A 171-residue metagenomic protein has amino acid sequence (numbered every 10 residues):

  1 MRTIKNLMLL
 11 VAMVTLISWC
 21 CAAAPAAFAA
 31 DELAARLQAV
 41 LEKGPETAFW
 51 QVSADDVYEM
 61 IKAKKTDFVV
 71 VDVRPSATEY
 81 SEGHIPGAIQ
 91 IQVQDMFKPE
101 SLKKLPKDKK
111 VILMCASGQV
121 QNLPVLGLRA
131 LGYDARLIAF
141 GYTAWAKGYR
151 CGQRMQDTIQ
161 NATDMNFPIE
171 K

Functional and structural regions predicted by a protein language model:
M1-A12: Bacterial N-terminal signal peptides that target proteins for export
L10-A22: Bacterial N-terminal signal peptides
C21-Q51, M60, A77-K110, Q119-K171: Rhodanese-like catalytic fold shared by cysteine-dependent sulfurtransferases and DSP/PTP-type phosphatases
A54-D55: A Trp-anchored, charged/polar loop motif used as the substrate-binding/catalytic surface of acyl/ester-handling
Y58-T66: A short acidic-Thr-Gly-centered motif at the start of a beta-strand
V69-D72: Structural scaffold elements adjacent to functional motifs in cytosolic proteins
M114: Short, surface-exposed ligand- or partner-binding patches at beta-edge/loop junctions that are enriched in aromatics
